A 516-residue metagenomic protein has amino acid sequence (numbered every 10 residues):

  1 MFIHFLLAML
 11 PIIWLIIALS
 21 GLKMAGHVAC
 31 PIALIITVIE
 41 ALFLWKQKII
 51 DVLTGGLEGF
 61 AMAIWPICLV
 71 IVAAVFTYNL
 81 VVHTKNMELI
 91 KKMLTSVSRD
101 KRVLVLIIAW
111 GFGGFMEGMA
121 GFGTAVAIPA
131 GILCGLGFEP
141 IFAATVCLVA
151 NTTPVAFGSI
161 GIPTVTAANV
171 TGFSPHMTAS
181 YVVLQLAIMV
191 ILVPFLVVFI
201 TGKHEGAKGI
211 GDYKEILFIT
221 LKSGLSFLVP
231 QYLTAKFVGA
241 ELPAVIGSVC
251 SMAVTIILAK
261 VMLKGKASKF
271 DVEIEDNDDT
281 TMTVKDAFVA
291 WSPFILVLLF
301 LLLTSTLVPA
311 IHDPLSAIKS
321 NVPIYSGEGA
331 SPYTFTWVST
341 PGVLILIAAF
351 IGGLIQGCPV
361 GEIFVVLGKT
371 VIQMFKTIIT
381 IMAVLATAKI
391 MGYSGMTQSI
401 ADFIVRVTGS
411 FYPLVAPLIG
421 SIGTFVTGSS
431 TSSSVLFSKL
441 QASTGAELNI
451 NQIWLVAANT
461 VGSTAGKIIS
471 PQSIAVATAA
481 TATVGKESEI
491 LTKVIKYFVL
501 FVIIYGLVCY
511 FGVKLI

Functional and structural regions predicted by a protein language model:
M1-H4, K23-A29, L53-W65, H176-L184 (+4 more regions): Interfacial loop-to-helix junctions that mark the boundaries of transmembrane helices in multi-pass membrane
M1-L10, A63-I67, M119-A125, T178-L192 (+4 more regions): Structural signature of hydrophobic alpha-helical transmembrane segments
I3-F5, L15-D51, A73-K85, T255-K266 (+3 more regions): Structural signal for alpha-helical transmembrane segments and their membrane-water exit/capping regions in multi-pass
L22, G26, P163-E273, V461-I516: Juxtamembrane and boundary regions of transmembrane helices in multi-pass small-molecule transporters and channels
K23-M24, H83-N86, R99-D100, L133-A143 (+6 more regions): Juxtamembrane helix-boundary/capping and inter-helix hinge elements in multi-pass membrane proteins
L53-L136, G357-T444: Membrane-embedded alpha-helical segments and adjacent helix-loop junctions characteristic of multi-pass solute
R102-G114, E139-T153, S174-P194, V198-I200 (+3 more regions): Alpha-helical transmembrane segments of multi-pass membrane proteins
G247, I274-G420: Transmembrane helical segments that form the transport core of multi-pass membrane transport proteins
